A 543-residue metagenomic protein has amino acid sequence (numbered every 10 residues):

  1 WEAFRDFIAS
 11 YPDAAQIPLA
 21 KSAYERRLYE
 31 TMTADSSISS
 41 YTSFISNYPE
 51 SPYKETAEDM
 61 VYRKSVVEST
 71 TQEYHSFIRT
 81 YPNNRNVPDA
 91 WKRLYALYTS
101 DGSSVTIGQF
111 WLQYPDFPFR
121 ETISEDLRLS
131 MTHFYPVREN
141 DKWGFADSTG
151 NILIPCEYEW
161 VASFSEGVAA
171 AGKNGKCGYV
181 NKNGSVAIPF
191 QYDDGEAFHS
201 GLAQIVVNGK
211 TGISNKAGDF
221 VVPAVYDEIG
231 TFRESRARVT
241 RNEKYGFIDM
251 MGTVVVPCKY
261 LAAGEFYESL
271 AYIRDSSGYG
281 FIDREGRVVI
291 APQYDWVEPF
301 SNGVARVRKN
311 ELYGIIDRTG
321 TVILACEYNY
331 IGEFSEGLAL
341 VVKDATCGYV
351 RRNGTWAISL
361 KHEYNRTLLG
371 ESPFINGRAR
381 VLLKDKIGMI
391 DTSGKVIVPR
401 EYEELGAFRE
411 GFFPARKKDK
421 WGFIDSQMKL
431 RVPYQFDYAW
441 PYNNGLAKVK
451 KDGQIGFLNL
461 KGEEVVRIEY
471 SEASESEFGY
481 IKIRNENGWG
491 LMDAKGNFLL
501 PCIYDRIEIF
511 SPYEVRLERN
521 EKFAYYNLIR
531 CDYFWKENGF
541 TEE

Functional and structural regions predicted by a protein language model:
W1-Q16, S36-K54, S69-N86, D101-E121: Amphipathic, non-membrane alpha-helical rod segments
A20-S36, T56-T70, D89-E543: Residue-level detector of conserved, function-critical positions
